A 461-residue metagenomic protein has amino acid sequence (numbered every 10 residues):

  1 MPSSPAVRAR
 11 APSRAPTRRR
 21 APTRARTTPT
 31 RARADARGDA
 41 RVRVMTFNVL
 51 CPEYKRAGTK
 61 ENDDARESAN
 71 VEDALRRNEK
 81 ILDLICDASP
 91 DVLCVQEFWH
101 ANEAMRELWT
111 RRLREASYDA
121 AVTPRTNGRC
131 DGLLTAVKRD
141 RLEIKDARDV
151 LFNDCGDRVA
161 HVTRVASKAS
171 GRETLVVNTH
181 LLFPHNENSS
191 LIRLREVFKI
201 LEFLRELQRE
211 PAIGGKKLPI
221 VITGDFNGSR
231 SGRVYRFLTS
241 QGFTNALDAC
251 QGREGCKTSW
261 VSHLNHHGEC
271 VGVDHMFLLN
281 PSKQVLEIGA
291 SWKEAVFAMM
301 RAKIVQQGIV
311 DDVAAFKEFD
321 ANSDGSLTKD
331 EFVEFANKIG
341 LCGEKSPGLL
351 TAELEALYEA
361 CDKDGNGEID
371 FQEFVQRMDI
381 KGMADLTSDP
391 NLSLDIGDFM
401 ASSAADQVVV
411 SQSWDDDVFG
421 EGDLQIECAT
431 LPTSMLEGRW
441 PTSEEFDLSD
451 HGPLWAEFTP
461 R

Functional and structural regions predicted by a protein language model:
M1-R19: N-terminal chloroplast transit peptides
R18-G58, D64-R66, V92, T135-A136: N-terminal organelle-targeting presequences
R41, F47, A74, V92-P184 (+6 more regions): Structured beta-strand-rich core segments of catalytic domains in phosphoester-bond hydrolases
V49, F98, L181, G224-F226 (+1 more regions): Active-site metal-binding loops of divalent metal-dependent hydrolases
V49-R77, L151-N153, L182-I192, M383: Acidic/histidine-rich helix-loop elements that form or flank divalent-metal/phosphate-binding sites at the catalytic
A88-S89: Active-site charged/polar residues at nucleotide-handling catalytic sites that mediate phosphoryl, nucleotidyl
R141, R148, R164, L204-V221 (+4 more regions): Metal-dependent phosphoester-hydrolase catalytic domains
N178-E202, R230-S231, Y235: Active-site-proximal segments of metal-dependent phosphoesterases and phosphodiesterases across multiple
